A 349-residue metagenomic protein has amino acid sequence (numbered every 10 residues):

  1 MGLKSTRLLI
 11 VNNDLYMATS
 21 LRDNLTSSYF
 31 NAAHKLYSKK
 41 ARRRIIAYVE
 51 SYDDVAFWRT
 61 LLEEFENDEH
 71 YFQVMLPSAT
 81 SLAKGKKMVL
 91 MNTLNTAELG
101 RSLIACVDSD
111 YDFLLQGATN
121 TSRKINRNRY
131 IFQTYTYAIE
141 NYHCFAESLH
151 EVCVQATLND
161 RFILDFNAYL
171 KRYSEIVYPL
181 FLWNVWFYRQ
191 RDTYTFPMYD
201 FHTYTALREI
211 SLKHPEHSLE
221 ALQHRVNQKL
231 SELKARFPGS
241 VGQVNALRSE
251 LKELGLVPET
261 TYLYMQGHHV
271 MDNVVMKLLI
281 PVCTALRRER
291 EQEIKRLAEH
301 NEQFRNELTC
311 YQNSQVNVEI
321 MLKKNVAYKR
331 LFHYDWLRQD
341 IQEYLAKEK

Functional and structural regions predicted by a protein language model:
R7-K349: Acidic, divalent-metal-binding catalytic cores of TOPRIM and closely related two-metal-ion phosphodiester/pyrophosphate
